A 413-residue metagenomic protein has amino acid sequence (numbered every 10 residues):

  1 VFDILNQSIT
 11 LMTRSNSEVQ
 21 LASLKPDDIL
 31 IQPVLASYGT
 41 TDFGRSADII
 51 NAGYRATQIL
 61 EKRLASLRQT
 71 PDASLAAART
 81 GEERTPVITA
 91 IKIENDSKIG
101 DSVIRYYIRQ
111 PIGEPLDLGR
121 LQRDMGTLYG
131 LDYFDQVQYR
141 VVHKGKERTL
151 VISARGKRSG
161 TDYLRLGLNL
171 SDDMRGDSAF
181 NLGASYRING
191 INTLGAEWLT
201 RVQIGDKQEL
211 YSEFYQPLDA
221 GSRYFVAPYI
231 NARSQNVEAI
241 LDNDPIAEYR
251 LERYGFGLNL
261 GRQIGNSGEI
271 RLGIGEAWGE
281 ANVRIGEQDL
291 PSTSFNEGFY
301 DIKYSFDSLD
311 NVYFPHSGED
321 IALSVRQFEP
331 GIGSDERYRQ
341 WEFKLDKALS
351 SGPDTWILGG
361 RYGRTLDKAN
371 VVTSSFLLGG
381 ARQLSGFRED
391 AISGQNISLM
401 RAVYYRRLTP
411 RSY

Functional and structural regions predicted by a protein language model:
V1-T80: Non-catalytic peripheral regions of patatin-like phospholipases
T13, Q20, L24, G39-S46 (+7 more regions): Solvent-exposed, acidic/flexible segments
V34-S37, I108-Q110, Q327: Short, histidine-centered active-site or binding-site loop motifs used for metal coordination, general acid-base
Y38-G39, G279, P330: Short, acidic Gly/Pro/Ser/Thr-rich loop/turn segments
A47-S171, S185, R201-L218, E336-L345 (+1 more regions): Periplasmic polypeptide-binding modules associated with outer-membrane biogenesis and secretion
G119, D124, Q136-L309, F376-R382 (+1 more regions): Gram-negative/organellar outer-membrane beta-barrel architecture
G130, Q136, T149-V151, Y163-D173 (+2 more regions): C-terminal outer-membrane beta-barrel translocator/porin domains of Gram-negative envelope proteins and their
